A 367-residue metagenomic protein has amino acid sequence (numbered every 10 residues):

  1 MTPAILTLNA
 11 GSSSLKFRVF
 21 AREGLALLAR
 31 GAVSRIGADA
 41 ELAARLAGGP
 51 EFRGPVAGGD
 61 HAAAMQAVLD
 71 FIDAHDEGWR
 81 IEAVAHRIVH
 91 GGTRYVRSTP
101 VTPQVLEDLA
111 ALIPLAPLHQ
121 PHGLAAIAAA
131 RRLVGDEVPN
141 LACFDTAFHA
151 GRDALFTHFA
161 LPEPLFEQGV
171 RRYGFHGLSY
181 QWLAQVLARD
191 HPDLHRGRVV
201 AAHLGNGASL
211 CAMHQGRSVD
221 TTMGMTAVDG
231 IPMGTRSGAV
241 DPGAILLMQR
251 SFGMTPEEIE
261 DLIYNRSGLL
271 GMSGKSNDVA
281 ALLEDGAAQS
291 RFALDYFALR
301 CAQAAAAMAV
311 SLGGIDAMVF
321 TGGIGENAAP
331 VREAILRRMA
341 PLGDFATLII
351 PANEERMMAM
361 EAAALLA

Functional and structural regions predicted by a protein language model:
I5, S14-G58, G224: Short glycine-rich, Thr/Ser-proximal phosphate-binding strand/loop in the N-terminal lobe of ATP-dependent enzymes
D70-E82, R189-D193, A305-D316: Phosphate/pyrophosphate-binding loops at sites that engage ATP/ADP/AMP, CoA/4′-phosphopantetheine, polyphosphate
I72-H119, P139-L141, A147-H158: Short beta-strand-loop/turn "lid" adjacent to the catalytic site in phosphate-handling enzymes
F148-M248: Glycine-rich phosphate-binding loop of actin/hexokinase-like ATP-binding domains
D241-A244, M248-G274: Oxyanion-binding "anion nests"
D261, G268-M272, D278-S311: Adenine-nucleotide phosphate-binding core of ATP-dependent small-molecule kinases
D316-R338: Glycine-rich phosphate-binding loops at beta-strand->alpha-helix junctions
P330, F345-A367: Glycine-rich phosphate-binding/hydrolytic loop that grips phosphoryl groups
